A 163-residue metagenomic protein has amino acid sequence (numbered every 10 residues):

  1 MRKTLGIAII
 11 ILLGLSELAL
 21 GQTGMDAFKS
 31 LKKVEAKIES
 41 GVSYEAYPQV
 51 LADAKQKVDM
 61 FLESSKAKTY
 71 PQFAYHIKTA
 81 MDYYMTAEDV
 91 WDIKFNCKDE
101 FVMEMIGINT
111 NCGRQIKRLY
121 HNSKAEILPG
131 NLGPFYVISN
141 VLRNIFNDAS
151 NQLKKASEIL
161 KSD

Functional and structural regions predicted by a protein language model:
T4-S16: Sec-dependent N-terminal signal peptides
I9-I10, S64, I159: Enrichment for repetitive, rod-forming helical segments
L13-L15, A87, K94, A156 (+1 more regions): Hydrophobic alpha-helical elements and their junctions with loops/disorder across both membrane and soluble proteins
E17-G21: Acidic, Pro/Ser/Gly/Ala-rich intrinsically disordered segments
Q22-D53, K98-D163: C-terminal amphipathic alpha-helix
K57-M85, V90-V102: Short, solvent-exposed, charged loop/turn and helix-capping segments that join or cap alpha-helices on peripheral
